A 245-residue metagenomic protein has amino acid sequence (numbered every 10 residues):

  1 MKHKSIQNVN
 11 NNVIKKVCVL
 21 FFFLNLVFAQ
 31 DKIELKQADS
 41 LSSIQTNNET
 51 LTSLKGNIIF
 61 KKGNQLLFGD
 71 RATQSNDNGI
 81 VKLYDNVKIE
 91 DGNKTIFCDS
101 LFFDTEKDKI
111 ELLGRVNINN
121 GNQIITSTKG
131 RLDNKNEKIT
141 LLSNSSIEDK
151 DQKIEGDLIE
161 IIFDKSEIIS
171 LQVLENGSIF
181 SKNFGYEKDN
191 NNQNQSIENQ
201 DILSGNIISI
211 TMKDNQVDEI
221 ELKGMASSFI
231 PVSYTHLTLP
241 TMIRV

Functional and structural regions predicted by a protein language model:
M1-I33: Bacterial Sec-dependent N-terminal signal peptides
K2-I6, I230, L239: Intrinsic-disorder/low-complexity coil detector
A29-L237: N-terminal amphipathic/hydrophobic interface segments
H236-V245: Single conserved hydrophobic/aromatic residue that forms the stacking wall/gate of nucleotide- or nucleobase-binding
